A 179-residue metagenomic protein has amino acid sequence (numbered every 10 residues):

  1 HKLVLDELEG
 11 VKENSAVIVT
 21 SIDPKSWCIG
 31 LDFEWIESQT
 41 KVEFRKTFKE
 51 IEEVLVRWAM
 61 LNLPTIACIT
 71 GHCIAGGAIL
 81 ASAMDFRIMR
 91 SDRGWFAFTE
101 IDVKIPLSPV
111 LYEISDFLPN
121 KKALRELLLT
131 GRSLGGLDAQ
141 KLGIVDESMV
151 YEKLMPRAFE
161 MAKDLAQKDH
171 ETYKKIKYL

Functional and structural regions predicted by a protein language model:
H1-V42, R57-A67, R90-G94: A structural preference for short, pocket-lining loop segments at secondary-structure junctions
K2, M89-R90, G94, V145-L179: C-terminal long alpha-helix characteristic of the crotonase
V19, D32, L80-S82, A139 (+1 more regions): Hydrophobic/aromatic residues within transmembrane alpha-helices of multi-pass small-molecule transporters
I29-L31, A123-G131: Short helix- or helix-capping micro-motifs that position conserved polar/aromatic residues at function-defining sites
V54-V103: Glycine-rich beta-to-alpha active-site loop
A75, G131-D138: Acidic, divalent-metal-coordinating active-site segment for phosphoryl/phosphodiester hydrolysis, typified by short
L111-K122: Hydrophobic, secondary-structure "cap" segments at the distal end of domains
